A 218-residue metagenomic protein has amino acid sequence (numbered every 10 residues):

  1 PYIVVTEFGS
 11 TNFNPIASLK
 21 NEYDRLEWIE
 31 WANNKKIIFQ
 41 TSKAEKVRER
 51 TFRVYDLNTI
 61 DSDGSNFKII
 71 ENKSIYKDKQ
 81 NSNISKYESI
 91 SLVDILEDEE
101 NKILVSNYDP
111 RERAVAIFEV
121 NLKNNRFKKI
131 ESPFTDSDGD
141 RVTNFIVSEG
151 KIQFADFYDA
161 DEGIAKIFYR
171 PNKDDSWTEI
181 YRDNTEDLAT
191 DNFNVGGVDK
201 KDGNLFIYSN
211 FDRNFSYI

Functional and structural regions predicted by a protein language model:
P1-I218: Beta-propeller folds
